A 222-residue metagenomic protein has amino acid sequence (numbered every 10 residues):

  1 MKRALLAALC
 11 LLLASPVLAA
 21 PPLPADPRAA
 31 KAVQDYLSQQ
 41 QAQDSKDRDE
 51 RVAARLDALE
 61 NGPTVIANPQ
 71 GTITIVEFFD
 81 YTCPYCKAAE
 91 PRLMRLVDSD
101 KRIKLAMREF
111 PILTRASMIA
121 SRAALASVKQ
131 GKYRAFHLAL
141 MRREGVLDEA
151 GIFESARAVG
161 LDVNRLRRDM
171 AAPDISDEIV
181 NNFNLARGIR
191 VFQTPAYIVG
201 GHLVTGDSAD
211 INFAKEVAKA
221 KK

Functional and structural regions predicted by a protein language model:
M1, A7-A8, A116, A120 (+3 more regions): Generic alpha-helix initiation/capping and coil-helix boundary signal
K2-A4, A20-K31, E154-K222: C-terminal cap of thioredoxin/glutaredoxin-like
A7-P16: Bacterial N-terminal signal peptides
P16-I112, A171, D177-R187, K222: Extracytoplasmic thiol/disulfide redox context detector
R28-D35, L59-T64, A120-A124, A150-A156 (+1 more regions): Short low-complexity stretches enriched in small and charged residues
N68-P69, A116, A196: Short, flexible turn/loop "capping" segments at secondary-structure junctions
V76, Y81-T82, K87-R157, R187-F192 (+1 more regions): Structural alpha/beta surface segment adjacent to cysteine/selenocysteine redox centers across thiol/disulfide enzymes
